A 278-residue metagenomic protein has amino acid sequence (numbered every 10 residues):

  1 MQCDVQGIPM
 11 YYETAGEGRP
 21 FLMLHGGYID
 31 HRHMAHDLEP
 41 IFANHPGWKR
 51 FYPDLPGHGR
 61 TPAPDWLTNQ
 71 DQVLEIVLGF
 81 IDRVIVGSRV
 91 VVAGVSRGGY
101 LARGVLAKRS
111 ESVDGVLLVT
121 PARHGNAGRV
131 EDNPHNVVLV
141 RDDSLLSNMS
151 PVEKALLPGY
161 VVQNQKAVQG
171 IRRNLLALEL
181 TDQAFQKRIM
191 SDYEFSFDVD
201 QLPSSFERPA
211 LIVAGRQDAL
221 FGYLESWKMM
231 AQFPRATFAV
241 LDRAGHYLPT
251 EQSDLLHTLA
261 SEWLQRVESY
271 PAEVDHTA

Functional and structural regions predicted by a protein language model:
I8-P62: Conserved HGGG/HGGXW glycine-rich cap/lid loop of the alpha/beta-hydrolase fold
K49-A93, T258: Active-site loop/oxyanion-hole signature of alpha/beta-hydrolase fold enzymes
G94, G98, A102: Gly/Ala-rich beta-loop-alpha elbow adjacent to hydrolase catalytic centers
R103, A107, V113-L146: Flexible "cap/lid" loop of the alpha/beta hydrolase fold
A127-R129, S147-S204: Conserved alpha/beta-hydrolase catalytic His-Asp/Glu region
K187-A231, V240: Conserved serine/cysteine hydrolase catalytic core
A231-Y247: Catalytic histidine neighborhood in serine/cysteine hydrolases with alpha/beta-hydrolase-type architecture
A244-S253, H257: Catalytic histidine-centered segment of alpha/beta-hydrolase-like enzymes
